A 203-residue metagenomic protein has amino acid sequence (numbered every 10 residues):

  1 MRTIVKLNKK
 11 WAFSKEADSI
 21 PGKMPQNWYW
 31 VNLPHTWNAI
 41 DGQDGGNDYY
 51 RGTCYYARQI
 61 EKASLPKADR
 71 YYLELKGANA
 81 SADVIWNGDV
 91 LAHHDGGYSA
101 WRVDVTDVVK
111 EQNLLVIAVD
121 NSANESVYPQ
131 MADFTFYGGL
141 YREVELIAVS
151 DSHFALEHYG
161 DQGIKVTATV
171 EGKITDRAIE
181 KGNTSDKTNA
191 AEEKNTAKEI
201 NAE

Functional and structural regions predicted by a protein language model:
T3-D18, G46-N47, R51-E157, D161-G163: Accessory beta-strand-rich segments of carbohydrate-active enzymes
K10-L33: Predominantly extracellular/luminal regions of secreted and cell-surface proteins, especially disulfide-bonded
W28-L33, I40, F154, I164-V166: Short clusters of hydrophobic/aromatic residues that line enzyme substrate/ligand-binding pockets
N38-G45: N-terminal glycine-rich cofactor-binding segment
H153-G182, A197-E203: Surface beta-strand/loop "capping" patches
N189-A191: Long, intrinsically disordered low-complexity tandem-repeat segments
